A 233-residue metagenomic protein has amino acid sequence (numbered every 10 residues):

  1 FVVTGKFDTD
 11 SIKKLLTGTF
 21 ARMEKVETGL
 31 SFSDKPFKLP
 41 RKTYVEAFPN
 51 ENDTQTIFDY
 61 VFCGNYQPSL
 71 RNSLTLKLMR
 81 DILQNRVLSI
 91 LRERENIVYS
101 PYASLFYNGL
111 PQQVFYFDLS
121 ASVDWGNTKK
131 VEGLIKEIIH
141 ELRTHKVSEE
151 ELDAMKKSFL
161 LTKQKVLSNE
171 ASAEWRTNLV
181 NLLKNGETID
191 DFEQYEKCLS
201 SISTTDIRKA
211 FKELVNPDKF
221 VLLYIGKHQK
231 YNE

Functional and structural regions predicted by a protein language model:
F1-T4, D53-R71, R92-S201, K219-K227: M16 family metallopeptidases and their MPP-like homologs
V2-T56, F62-G64, G226-E233: An aromatic/glycine/proline-enriched structural segment found at the starts of mature extracellular/organellar domains
T17-R22, L78, N96, K136: Short, solvent-exposed amphipathic alpha-helical segments in soluble enzyme and RNA/protein-processing domains
E46-A47, S89, S104-Y107, Y195-K197 (+1 more regions): Generic recognition of flexible, low-complexity loop/linker segments
Y60, L70-L83: Active/ligand-binding-proximal structured segments within catalytic/core domains that scaffold catalytic residues
D206-G226: Bilobed periplasmic-binding protein-like "clamshell/Venus-flytrap" ligand-binding domains
